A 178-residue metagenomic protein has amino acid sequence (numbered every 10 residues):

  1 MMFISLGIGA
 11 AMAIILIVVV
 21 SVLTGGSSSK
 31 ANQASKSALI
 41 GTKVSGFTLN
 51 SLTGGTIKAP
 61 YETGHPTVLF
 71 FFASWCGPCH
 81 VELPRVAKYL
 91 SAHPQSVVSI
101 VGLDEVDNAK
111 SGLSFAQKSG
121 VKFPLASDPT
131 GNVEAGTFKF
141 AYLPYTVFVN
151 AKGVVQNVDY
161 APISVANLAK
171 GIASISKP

Functional and structural regions predicted by a protein language model:
M1-G46, P178: N-terminal targeting signals for export/organelle localization
K43, H65, A141-L143: Short, small/polar residue-rich loop motifs at catalytic or cofactor-binding pockets
G46-T67: A short beta-strand-turn-helix
H65-T67, F72-W75: Short pre-active-site segment immediately N-terminal to redox-active cysteine/selenocysteine motifs in thiol-based
V68-L69, I100, T146: Hydrophobic beta-strand anchors of alpha/beta hydrolase catalytic cores
H80-S119, P129-G136: Structural microenvironment flanking redox-active thiols in thiol-disulfide oxidoreductases
F115-K122, S127-K177: Thiol/disulfide oxidoreductase modules built on the thioredoxin-like
